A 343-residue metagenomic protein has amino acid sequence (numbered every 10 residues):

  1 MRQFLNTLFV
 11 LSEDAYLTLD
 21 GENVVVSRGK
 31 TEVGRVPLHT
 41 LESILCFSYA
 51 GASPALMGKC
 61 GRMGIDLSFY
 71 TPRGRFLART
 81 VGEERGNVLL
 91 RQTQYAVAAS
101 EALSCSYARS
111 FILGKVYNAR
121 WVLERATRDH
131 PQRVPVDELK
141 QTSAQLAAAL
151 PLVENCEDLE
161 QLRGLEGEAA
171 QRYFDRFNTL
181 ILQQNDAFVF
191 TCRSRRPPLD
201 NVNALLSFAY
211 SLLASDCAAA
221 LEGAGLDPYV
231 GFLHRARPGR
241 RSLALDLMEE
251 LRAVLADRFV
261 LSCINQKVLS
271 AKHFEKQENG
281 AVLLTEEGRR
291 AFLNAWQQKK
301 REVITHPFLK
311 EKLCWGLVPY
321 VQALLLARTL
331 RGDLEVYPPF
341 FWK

Functional and structural regions predicted by a protein language model:
M1-L19, G29, R35, N87-Y229 (+1 more regions): Active-site helix-to-loop segments that bind/position phosphate- or nucleotide-bearing substrates and donors across
M1-P72, G82-E83: Terminal-proximal segments
T40, S48-W121: A surface-exposed, charged beta-strand/loop segment in the N-terminal or early-internal portion of soluble proteins
